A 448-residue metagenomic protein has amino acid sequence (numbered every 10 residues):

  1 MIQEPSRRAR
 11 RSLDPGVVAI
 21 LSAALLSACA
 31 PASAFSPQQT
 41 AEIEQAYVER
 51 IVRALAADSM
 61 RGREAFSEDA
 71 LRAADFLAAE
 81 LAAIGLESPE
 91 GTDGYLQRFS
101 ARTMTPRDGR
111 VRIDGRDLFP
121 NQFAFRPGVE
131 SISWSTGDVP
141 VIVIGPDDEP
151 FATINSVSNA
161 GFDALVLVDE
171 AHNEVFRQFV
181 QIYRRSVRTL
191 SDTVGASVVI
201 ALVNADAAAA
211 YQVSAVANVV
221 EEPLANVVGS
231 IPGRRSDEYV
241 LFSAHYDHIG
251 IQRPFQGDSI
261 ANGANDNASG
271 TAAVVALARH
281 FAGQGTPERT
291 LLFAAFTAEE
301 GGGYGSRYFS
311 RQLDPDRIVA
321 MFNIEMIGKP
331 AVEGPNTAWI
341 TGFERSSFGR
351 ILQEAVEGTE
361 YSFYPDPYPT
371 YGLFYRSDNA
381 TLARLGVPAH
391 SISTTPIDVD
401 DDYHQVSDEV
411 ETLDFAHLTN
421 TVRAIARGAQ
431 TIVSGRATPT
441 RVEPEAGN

Functional and structural regions predicted by a protein language model:
G16-A28: Bacterial N-terminal signal peptides
C29-S88, I231-P232, D237, V442-E445: N-terminal hydrophobic or amphipathic helices/low-complexity stretches enriched in small/hydrophobic/Pro/Gly
F35-E42, D58-D69, A83, V139-P146 (+7 more regions): Second-shell loop/turn segments in exported
S36, L118, R126-W134, V180-G263 (+3 more regions): Soluble metallo-hydrolase cores and metallopeptidase-like ectodomains found primarily in the secretory/periplasmic
I43, Y47-R50, A54, E68-A83 (+12 more regions): Extracytoplasmic/secreted proteins, especially bacterial periplasmic and envelope-associated proteins
R61-S156, D163: Noncatalytic luminal/extracellular "stalk/propeptide" segments of secretory-pathway proteins
T286, F296-D400, A437-T440: Metal-dependent peptidase/peptidase-like ectodomains
V399-N448: His/Asp/Glu-rich mid-to-C-terminal helical/loop segments that flank catalytic regions of hydrolases
